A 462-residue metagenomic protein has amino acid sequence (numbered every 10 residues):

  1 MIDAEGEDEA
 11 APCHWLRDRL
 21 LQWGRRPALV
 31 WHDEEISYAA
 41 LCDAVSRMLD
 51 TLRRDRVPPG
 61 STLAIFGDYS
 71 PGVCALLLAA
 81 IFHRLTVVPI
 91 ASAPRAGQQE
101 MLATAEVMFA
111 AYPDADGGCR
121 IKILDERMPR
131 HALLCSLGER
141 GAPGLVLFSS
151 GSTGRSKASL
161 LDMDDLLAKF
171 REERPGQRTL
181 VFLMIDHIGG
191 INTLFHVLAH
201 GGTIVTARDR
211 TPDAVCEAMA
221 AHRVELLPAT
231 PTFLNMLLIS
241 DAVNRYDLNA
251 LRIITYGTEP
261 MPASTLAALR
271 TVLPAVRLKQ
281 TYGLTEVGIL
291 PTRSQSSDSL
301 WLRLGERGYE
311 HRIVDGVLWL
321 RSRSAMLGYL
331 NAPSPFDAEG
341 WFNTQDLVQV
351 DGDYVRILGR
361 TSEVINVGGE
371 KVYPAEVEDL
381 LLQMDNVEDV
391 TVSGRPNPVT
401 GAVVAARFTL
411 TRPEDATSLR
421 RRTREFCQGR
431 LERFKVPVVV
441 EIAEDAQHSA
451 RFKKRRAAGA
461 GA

Functional and structural regions predicted by a protein language model:
E7-D8, P12, R17, R25-R56 (+1 more regions): Conserved AMP-binding/adenylate-forming core of the ANL superfamily
E34, D50-A93, M184, K371 (+1 more regions): Conserved AMP-binding/adenylate-forming
S37-A39, S136-L137, G141-R171: Conserved AMP-binding A3 loop
L167-R178, D186-L226: Conserved AMP-binding/adenylation subdomain of ANL enzymes
L226-P228, A242-D298: Gly/Ser/Thr-rich phosphate-binding loop
L227, G283, S322, Q345-K435 (+1 more regions): AMP-binding/adenylate-forming catalytic core of the ANL superfamily
R312-E339, E370-V372: Conserved ATP/PPi-binding loop(s) of AMP-dependent carboxylate-activating enzymes
L431, A443-A462: Flexible lysine-rich "adenylation lid" loop at the C-terminal edge of ANL adenylation domains
